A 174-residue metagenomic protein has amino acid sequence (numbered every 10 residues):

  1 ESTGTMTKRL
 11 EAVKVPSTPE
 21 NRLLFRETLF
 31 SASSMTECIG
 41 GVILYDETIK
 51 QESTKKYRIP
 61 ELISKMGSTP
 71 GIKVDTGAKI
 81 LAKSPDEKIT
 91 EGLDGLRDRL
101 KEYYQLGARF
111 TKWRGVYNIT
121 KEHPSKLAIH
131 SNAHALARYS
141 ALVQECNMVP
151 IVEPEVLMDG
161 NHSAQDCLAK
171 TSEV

Functional and structural regions predicted by a protein language model:
E1, R114-G115, P154: Glycine-rich, histidine-containing beta strand-loop boundary motifs that form or position
E1-L106, I119: Alpha/beta catalytic barrel-like cores
T18, W113, V152: Conserved, mostly hydrophobic/aromatic
G77-L81, V116-H123, L157-N161: Conserved radical SAM core fold
L93-F110, N132-M148, E173-V174: Structured alpha-helical segments in the cores of large, soluble enzyme domains
S125-H134, S163-V174: Short, electropositive alpha-helical surface patch
P150, D159-A164: Positively charged, low-complexity, intrinsically disordered RNA-binding extensions
